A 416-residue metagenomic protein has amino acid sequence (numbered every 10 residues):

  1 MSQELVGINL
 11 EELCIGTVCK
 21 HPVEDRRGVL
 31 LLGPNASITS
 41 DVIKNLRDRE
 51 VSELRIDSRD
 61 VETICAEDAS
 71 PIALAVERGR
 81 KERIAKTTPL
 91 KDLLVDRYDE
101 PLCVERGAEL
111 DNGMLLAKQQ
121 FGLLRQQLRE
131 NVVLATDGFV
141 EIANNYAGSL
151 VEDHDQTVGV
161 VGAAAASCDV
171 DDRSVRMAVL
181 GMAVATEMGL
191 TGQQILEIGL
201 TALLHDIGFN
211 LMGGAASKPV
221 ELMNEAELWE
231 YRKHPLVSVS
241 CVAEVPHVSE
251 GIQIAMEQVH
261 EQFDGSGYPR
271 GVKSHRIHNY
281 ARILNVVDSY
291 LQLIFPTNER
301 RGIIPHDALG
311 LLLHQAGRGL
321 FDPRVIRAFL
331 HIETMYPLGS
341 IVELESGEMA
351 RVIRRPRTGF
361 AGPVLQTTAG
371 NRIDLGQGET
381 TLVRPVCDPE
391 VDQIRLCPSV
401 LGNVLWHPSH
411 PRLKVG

Functional and structural regions predicted by a protein language model:
M1-L128, G302-G416: Terminal helices and disordered tails flanking the catalytic cores of nucleotide-processing hydrolases
G28, Q126-R129, M182-T186, L291-F295 (+1 more regions): A broad detector of the eukaryotic-type serine/threonine protein kinase catalytic domain
G28-L31, C168, E225, G267: Short, contiguous strand/loop micro-motifs
V42, G113, A117, V170-R173 (+3 more regions): Helical mechanochemical/support elements of P-loop NTPase systems and associated helical scaffolds
C65-D68, V170, D264-G265: Short, solvent-exposed polar/charged micro-motifs at secondary-structure junctions
R83-R232, A243-S249: Acidic/His-rich, divalent-metal-binding segments that scaffold phosphate/diphosphate chemistry
M177, I198-L211, P219, M223 (+5 more regions): Alpha-helical scaffolding flanking metal-ion-dependent phosphate/phosphodiester catalytic sites
